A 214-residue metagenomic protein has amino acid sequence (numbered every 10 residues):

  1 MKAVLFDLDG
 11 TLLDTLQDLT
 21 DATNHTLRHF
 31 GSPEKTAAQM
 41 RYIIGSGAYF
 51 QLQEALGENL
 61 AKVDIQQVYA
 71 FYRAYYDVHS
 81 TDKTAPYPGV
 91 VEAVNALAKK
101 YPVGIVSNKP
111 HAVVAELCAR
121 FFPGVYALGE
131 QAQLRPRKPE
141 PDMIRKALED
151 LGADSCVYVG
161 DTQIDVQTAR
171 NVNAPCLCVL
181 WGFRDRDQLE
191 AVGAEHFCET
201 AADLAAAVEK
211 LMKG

Functional and structural regions predicted by a protein language model:
K2-V91, K99: N-terminal helical cap/lid subdomain that shapes the substrate entry/recognition surface in HAD-like hydrolases
T23, V90-C118: Substrate-recognition element of Asp-dependent hydrolases with the DxDx(T/V) motif
D82-K83, P110-V159, Q163-V172, R186-Q188: Substrate-recognition "cap/lid" segment bordering the active-site pocket of phosphatases
A98-Y101, D150-D154, L211-M212: Glycine-rich phosphate-binding loop signature in dinucleotide/nucleotide-binding domains
K100-Y101, N173, G193: Glycine-centered short loops/turns at secondary-structure junctions
W181-A191: Short, glycine/polar-rich helix-capping loops at beta-to-alpha or helix-loop-helix junctions that flank or form
H196-T200: Short acidic-hydrophobic, aromatic-tinged amphipathic segments that line or gate anion-handling sites
